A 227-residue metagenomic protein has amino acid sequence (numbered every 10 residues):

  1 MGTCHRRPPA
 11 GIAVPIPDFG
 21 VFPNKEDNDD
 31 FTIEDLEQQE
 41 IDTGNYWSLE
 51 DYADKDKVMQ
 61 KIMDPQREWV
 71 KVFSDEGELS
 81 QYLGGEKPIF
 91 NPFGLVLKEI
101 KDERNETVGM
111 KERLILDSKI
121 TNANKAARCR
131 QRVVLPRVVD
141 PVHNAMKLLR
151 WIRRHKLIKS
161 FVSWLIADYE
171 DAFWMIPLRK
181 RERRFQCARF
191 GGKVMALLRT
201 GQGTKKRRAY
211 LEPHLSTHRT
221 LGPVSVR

Functional and structural regions predicted by a protein language model:
M1-A53: Non-catalytic, polymerase-adjacent accessory regions of viral genome-replication enzymes
N45-P213: Catalytic-core region of right-hand nucleic acid polymerases
R208-R227: Active-site palm subdomain of RNA-directed nucleic acid polymerases
